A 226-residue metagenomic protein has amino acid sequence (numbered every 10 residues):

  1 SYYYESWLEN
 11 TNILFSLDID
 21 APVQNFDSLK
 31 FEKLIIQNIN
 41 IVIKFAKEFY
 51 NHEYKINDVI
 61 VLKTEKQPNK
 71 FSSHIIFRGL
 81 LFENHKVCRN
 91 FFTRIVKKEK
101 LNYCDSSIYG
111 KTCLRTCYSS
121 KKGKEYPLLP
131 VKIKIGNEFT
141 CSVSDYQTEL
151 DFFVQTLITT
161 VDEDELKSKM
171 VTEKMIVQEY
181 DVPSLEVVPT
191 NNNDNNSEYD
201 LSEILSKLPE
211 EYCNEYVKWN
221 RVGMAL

Functional and structural regions predicted by a protein language model:
S1-S73, F77-L101, L114, S120 (+2 more regions): Signature for HUH/AEP ssDNA processing cores
Y103, Y109-G110: Long, composition-driven mixed-charge/polar low-complexity segments
G110-T190: Long, low-complexity, charged/polar intrinsically disordered accessory regions
K111, Y216-R221: Short basic/aromatic active-site micro-motif
R115-Y118, N220-L226: Short, hydrophobic/amphipathic alpha-helical patches that form generic packing surfaces within helical domains
S142-E149, N193-D200, K218: Non-membrane alpha-helical secondary structure
